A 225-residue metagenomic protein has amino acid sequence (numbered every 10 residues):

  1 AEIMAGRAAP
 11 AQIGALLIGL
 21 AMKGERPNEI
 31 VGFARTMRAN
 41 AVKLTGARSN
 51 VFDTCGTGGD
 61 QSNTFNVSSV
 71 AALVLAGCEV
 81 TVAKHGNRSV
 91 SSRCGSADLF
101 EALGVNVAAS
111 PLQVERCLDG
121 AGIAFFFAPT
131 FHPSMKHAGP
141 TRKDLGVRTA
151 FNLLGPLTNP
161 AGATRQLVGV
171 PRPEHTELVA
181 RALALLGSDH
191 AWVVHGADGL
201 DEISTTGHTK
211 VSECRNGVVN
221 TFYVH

Functional and structural regions predicted by a protein language model:
A1-N63, C78: Acidic, glycine/proline-rich low-complexity segments that act as flexible tails and inter-domain linkers
A5, K23, C55-G58, H85 (+5 more regions): Short glycine-rich loop/turn motifs that provide flexible caps or phosphate-binding loops at active sites
R7-G14, G24-V31, F65, S69 (+8 more regions): Electropositive phosphate-/nucleotide-binding environments in soluble metabolic enzymes
Q12-A15, V82-H85, V193: Short beta-strand segments at enzyme active-site cores
L20, L75, L183: Hydrophobic pocket-lining residues that define ligand/cofactor binding sites across diverse proteins
A39-V42, T64, E79, E101-A108 (+1 more regions): Glycine-rich anion-binding loops and their surrounding alpha/beta cores
T45-C55, A83-S89, F151-L157: Core alpha/beta catalytic barrel or barrel-like domain that forms the active/cofactor pocket in diverse metabolic
G56, D60-C117: A generic, well-ordered mixed alpha/beta core segment in the N-terminal half of proteins
